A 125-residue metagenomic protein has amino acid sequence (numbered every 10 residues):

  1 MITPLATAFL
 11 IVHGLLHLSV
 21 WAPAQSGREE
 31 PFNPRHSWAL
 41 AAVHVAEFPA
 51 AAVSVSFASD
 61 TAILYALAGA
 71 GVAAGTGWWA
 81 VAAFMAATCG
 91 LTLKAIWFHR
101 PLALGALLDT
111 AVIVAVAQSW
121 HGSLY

Functional and structural regions predicted by a protein language model:
M1-Y125: Membrane-interface extramembranous regions
